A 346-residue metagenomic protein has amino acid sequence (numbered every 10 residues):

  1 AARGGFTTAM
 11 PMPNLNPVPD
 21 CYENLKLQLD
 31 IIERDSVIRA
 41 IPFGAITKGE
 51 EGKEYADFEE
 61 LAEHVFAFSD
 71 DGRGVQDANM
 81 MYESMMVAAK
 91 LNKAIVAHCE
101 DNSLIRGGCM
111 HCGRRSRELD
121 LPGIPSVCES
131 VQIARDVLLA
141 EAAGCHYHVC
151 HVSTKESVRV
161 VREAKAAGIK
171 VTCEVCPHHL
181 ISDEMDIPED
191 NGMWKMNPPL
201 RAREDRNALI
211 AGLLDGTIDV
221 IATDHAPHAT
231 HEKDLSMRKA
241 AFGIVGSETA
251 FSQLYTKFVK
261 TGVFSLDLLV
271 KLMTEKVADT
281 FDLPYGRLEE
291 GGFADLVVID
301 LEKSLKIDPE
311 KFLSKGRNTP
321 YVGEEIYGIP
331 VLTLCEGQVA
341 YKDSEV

Functional and structural regions predicted by a protein language model:
A1, G5, A40, F68 (+10 more regions): Divalent metal-coordination and catalytic microenvironments
A1-A40, K48-F66, Y82, M86-A89 (+1 more regions): Alpha-helical scaffold segments that flank or form the walls of functional sites
T7, F66, D219, D295 (+1 more regions): Conserved acidic residues
P13-L15, A45, R73, E100-D101 (+3 more regions): Short, ordered loop/turn segments at secondary-structure junctions
N24-R34, H146, S153-C173, H228-V245 (+1 more regions): Short, electropositive alpha-helical surface patch
Y55-I221: Histidine/acidic residue-rich metal-binding segments in metalloenzymes
E118-H146, M193, L214-D215, D219-I221 (+1 more regions): His/Asp/Glu-enriched, well-ordered alpha-helical/loop segment that forms or immediately abuts the divalent-metal
S236-K239, F293-E345: C-terminal cap of metal-dependent C-N hydrolases
